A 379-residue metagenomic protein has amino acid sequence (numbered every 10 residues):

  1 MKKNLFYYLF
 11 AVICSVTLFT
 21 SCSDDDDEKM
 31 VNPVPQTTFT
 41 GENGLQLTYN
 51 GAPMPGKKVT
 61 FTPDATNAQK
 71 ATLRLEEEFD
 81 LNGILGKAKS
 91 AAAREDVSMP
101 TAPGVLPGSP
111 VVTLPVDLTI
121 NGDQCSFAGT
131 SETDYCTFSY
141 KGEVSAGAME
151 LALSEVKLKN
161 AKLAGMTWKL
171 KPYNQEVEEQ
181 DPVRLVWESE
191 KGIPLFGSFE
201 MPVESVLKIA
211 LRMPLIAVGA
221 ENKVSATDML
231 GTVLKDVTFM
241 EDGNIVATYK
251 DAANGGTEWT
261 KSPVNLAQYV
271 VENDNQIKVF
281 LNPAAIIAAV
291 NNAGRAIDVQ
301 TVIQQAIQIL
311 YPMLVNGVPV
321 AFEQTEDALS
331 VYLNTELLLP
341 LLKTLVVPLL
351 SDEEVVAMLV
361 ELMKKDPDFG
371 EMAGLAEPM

Functional and structural regions predicted by a protein language model:
M1-T40, K141-A164, M379: Bacterial Sec-dependent N-terminal signal peptides
E42, G56, T113-P115, S139 (+6 more regions): Surface-exposed or flexible loop/turn and strand-edge residues in extracellular/cell-surface modules
G44, L75-E76, S126-E132, A247-K250: Short beta-strand segments that buttress and anchor functional surface loops
P53-V111, V183-I297: N-terminal glycine/threonine-rich, aromatic-flanked beta-hairpin/loop signature
K58-A65, L114-L118, S139-G147, A267-V271 (+1 more regions): Extended lipid/amphipathic-ligand handling interfaces
L118, G122-L151: Polybasic, proline/glycine-rich intrinsically disordered low-complexity segments
S139-V206, P263-Q276, A328-S330, L339-M379: Edge beta-strand at a domain terminus
D251-L359: Short helix-loop boundary/capping segments
